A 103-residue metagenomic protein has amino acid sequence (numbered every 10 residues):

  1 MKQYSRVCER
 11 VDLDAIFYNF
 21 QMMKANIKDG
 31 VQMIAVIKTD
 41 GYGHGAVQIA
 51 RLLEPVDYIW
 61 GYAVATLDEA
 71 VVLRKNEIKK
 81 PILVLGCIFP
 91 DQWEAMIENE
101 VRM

Functional and structural regions predicted by a protein language model:
K2-Y18, K28-M103: Active-site-proximal beta-alpha core segment in soluble small-molecule metabolic enzymes
